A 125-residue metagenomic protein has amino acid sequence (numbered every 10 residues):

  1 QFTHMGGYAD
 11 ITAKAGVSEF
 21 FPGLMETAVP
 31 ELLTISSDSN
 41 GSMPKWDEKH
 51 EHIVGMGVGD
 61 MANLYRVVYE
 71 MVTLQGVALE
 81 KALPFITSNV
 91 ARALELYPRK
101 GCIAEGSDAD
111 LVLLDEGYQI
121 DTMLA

Functional and structural regions predicted by a protein language model:
Q1-Y8, A15-T34, K81: Histidine/acidic residue-rich metal-binding segments in metalloenzymes
Y8, A78, V112: Residue-level detector of anion-binding/catalytic polar loops
A9, I35-S37, L114: Active-site flanking residues adjacent to catalytic metal/cofactor-binding acidic residues
T12-G16, N40-S42: Active-site beta-loop-alpha junctions enriched in small/polar residues
E19, K45, G117: Active-site-proximal flexible loops/turns
E26-S107: His/Asp/Glu-enriched, well-ordered alpha-helical/loop segment that forms or immediately abuts the divalent-metal
D108-G117: C-terminal regulatory/interaction regions
T122-A125: Short aromatic-centered micro-motifs
